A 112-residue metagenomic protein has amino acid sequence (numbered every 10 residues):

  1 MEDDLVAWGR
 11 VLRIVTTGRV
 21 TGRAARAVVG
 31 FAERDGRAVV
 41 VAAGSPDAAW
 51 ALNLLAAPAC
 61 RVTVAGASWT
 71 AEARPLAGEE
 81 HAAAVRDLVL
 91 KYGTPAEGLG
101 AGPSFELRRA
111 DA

Functional and structural regions predicted by a protein language model:
M1, D111-A112: Short, low-complexity, intrinsically disordered N-terminal peptides in bacterial proteins
M1, R26-A27, Y92: A generic local structural motif
M1-G9: Short, basic/aromatic recognition patches
A7, T16, A32, A38 (+2 more regions): A generic structural signal for ordered alpha-helices
G9-A43: Short beta-strand segments
S45-D111: Short, structured beta-strand-loop surface elements
